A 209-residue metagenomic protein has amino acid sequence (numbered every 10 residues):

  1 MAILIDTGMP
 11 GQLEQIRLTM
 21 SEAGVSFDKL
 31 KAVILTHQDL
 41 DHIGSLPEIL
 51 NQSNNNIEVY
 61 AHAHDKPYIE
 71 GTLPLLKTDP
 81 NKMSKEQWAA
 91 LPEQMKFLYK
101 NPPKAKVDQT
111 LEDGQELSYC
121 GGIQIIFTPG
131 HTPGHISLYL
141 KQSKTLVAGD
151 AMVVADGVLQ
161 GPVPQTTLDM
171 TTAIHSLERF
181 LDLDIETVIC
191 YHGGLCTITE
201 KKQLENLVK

Functional and structural regions predicted by a protein language model:
M1-A23, S137-G149, V154: Conserved beta-strand hairpin/beta-sheet module of binuclear metal-dependent hydrolase folds, prominently
I3-I5, I34, V59, T145-V147 (+1 more regions): Residue-level marker for buried hydrophobic side chains located in beta-strands that build the well-ordered beta-sheet
T7-M9, Q38, A63-D65, G130-T132 (+2 more regions): Active-site metal-binding loops of divalent metal-dependent hydrolases
Q12-L13, S21-Q109: Active-site HxH/HxHxD metal-binding segment of metal-dependent hydrolases
V33-I43, F127-H135, I189-L195: Histidine-centered catalytic micro-motifs
E48, Q52-N55, E116, Y139 (+3 more regions): Divalent-metal (often Zn2+) His-rich catalytic cores of metallo-beta-lactamase-fold enzymes
T110-L140: Core dinuclear metal-dependent hydrolase active-site scaffold
L159-T166: Short glycine-enriched, charge-decorated loop/helix-capping segments at active-site entrances that position
